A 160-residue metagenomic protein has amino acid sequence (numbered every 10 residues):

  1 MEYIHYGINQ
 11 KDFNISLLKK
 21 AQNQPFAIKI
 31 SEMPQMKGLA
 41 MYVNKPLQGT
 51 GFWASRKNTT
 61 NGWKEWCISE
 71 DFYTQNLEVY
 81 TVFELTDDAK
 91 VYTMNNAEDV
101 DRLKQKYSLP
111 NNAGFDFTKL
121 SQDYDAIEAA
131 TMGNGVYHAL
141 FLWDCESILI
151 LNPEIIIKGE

Functional and structural regions predicted by a protein language model:
E2-A40, K64-E160: Active-site and NAD+-binding cores of ADP-ribose-processing enzymes
M41-L47: A composition-driven surface/loop motif
Q48-F52: Short active-site oxyanion
W53-A54, F83: Hydrophobic beta-strand residues in large extracellular and virion-surface proteins
K57: Acidic, divalent-metal-binding catalytic cores of TOPRIM and closely related two-metal-ion phosphodiester/pyrophosphate
